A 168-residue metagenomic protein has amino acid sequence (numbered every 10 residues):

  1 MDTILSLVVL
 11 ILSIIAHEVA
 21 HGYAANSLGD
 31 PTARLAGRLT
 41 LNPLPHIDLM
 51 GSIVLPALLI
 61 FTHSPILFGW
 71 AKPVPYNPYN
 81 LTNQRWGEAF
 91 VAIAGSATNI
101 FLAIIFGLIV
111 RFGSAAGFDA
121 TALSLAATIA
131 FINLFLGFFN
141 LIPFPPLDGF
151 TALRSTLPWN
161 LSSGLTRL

Functional and structural regions predicted by a protein language model:
M1-L168: Hydrophobic transmembrane alpha-helices and their immediate loop junctions in multi-pass integral membrane proteins
